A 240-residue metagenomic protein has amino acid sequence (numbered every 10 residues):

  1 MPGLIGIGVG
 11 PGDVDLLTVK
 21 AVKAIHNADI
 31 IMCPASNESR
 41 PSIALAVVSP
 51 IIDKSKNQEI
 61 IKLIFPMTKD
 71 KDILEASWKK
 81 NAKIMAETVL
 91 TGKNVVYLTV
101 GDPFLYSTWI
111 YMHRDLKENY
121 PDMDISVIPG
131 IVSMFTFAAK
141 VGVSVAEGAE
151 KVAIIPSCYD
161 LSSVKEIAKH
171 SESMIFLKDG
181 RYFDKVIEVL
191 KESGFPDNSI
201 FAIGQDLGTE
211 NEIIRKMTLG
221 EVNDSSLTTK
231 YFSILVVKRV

Functional and structural regions predicted by a protein language model:
M1-V14, V19-A21, H26-D124, I214 (+1 more regions): Class I S-adenosyl-L-methionine
L4, A168-V240: A contiguous loop/helix-start segment that scaffolds small-molecule binding in enzyme catalytic cores
K23-A24, V89, Y97, S144-G148 (+3 more regions): Solvent-exposed alpha-helices and their adjacent loops that cap or buttress functional pockets in soluble metabolic
C33, K62, Y97-T99, V127-G130 (+3 more regions): General beta-strand structural signal in soluble alpha/beta enzymes
E38-P41, V132-F135, F183-D184, T209-E210: Short gly/pro/ser/thr-enriched loop/turn and capping motifs at secondary-structure boundaries
I73-A82, K140-V143, I167-H170, I214-E221: Short, surface-exposed amphipathic charged segments that create phosphate/polyanion-binding patches used for binding
W78-E87, S144-P156, L219-S233: A polyampholytic, Gly/Pro-enriched intrinsically disordered region
L105-H170, T228: Class I SAM-dependent methyltransferase SAM-binding "motif I" and its flanking Rossmann-like core
